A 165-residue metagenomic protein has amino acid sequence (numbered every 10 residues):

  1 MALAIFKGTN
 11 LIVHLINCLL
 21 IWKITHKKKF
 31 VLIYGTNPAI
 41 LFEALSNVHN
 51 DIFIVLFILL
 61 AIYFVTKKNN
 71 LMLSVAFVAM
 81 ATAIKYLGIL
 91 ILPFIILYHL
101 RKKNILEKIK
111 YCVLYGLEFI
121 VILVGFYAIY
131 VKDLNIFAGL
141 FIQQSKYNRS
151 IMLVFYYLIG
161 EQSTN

Functional and structural regions predicted by a protein language model:
M1-Y34, P38-N47, F53-L59, H99-N165: Primarily membrane-embedded glycan-assembly and transfer machineries that use lipid-linked glycans
H26-K28, K67-M72: Membrane-helix interface "capping/anchor" motifs
L41-A44, A61-F64, L71-I96: Membrane-interface alpha helices of multi-pass inner-membrane proteins
T66-N70, L100-K103: Juxtamembrane helix-boundary/capping and inter-helix hinge elements in multi-pass membrane proteins
